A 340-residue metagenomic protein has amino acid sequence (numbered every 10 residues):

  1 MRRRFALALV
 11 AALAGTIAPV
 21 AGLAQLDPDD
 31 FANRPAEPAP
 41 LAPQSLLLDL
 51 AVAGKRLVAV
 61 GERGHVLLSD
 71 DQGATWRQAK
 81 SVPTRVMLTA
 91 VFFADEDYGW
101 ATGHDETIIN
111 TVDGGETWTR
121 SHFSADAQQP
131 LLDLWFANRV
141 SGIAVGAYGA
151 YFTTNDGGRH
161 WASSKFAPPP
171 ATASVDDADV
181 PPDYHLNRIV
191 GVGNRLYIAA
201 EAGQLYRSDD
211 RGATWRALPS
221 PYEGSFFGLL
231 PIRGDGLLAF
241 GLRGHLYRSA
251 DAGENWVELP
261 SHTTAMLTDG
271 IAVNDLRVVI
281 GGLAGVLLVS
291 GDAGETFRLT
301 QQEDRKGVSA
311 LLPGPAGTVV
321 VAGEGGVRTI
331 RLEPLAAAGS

Functional and structural regions predicted by a protein language model:
M1-L9: Bacterial N-terminal signal peptides that target proteins for export
A8-A18: Bacterial N-terminal signal peptides
G22-S340: Residue-level hotspots at or immediately adjacent to binding/recognition sites across diverse folds
